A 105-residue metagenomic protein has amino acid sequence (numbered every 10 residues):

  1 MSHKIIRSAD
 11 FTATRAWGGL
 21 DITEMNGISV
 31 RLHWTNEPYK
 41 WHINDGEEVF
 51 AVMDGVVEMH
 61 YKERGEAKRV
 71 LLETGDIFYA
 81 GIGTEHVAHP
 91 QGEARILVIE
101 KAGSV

Functional and structural regions predicted by a protein language model:
M1-L32: A short, N-terminal "cap"/entry segment at the start of jelly-roll beta-barrel domains of the cupin/DSBH fold
N26, M53-D54, E73-T74, G92: A cytosolic small-molecule/anion-sensing beta-strand core signal
I28-N44: Conserved short histidine dyad/triad with adjacent acidic residue
L32, M59-Y61, V98: Short hydrophobic/aromatic-rich beta-strand segments that constitute the beta-sheet cores of beta-sandwich/beta-barrel
P38-K40, E58, D76-V87: Histidine-centered metal-chelating micro-motifs
G46-G65: Glycine- and acidic-residue-biased ligand/ion/polar-headgroup-sensing regions
R64-I82: Short acidic-glycine-tyrosine-enriched beta hairpin
I82-V105: Ligand-binding loop in jelly-roll beta-barrel domains
